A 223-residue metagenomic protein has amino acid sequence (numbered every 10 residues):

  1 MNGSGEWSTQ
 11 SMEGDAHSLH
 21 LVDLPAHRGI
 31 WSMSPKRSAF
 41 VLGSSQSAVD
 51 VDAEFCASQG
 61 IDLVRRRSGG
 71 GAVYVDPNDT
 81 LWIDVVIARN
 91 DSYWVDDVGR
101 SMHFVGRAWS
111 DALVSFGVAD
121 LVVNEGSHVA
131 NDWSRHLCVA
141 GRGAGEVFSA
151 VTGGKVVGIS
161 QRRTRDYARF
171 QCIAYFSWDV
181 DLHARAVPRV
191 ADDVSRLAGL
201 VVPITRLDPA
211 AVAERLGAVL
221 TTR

Functional and structural regions predicted by a protein language model:
M1-S58, R65-R66, A72, S134-C138 (+1 more regions): Active-site loop/lid in soluble adenylation, ligation, and acyl-transfer enzymes
S44-Q46, V85-R89, W109, S160 (+1 more regions): Short, structured patches in soluble enzyme cores that scaffold and shape functional sites
V51-D96: A glycine-rich, hydrophobic loop/mini-helix early in the fold
V75, Y93-S101, I204, D208: Short alpha-helix boundary/capping segments
P77, A150-T152, T164-R165: Short acidic-glycine loop/turn motifs at beta-strand connectors
W82-A144, T152: Internal, conserved structured core segments that host functional sites
G106-H136, R162-R223: Long, positively charged amphipathic alpha-helical accessory segments at protein N-termini or as interdomain linkers
